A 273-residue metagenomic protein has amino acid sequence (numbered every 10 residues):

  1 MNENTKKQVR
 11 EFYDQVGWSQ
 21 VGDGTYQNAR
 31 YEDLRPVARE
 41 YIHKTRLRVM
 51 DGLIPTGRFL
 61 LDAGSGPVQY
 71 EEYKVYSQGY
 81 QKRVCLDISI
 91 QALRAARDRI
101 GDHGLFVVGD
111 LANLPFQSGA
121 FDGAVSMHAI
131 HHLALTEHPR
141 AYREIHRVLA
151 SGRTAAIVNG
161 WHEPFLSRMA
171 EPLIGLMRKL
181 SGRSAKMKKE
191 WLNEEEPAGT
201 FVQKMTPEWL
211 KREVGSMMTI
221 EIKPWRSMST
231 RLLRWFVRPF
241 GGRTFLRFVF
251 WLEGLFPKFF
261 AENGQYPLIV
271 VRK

Functional and structural regions predicted by a protein language model:
M1-I54, Q69: Conserved class I S-adenosyl-L-methionine
L61, G66-N113: Class I SAM-dependent methyltransferase SAM/SAH-binding core
V125: A conserved beta-strand element that flanks and buttresses the S-adenosyl-L-methionine
H128-A129: Short catalytic micro-motifs in class I SAM-dependent methyltransferases
P139-S151: A short glycine-rich, Lys/Arg-flanked "PGG" loop and its adjoining helix->strand segment in the class I
T154-R183: Conserved class I S-adenosyl-L-methionine
A198-M217: Short alpha-helix
E208, R212, E221-K273: A C-terminal cap/extension of S-adenosyl-L-methionine-dependent methyltransferases that defines the acceptor-substrate
